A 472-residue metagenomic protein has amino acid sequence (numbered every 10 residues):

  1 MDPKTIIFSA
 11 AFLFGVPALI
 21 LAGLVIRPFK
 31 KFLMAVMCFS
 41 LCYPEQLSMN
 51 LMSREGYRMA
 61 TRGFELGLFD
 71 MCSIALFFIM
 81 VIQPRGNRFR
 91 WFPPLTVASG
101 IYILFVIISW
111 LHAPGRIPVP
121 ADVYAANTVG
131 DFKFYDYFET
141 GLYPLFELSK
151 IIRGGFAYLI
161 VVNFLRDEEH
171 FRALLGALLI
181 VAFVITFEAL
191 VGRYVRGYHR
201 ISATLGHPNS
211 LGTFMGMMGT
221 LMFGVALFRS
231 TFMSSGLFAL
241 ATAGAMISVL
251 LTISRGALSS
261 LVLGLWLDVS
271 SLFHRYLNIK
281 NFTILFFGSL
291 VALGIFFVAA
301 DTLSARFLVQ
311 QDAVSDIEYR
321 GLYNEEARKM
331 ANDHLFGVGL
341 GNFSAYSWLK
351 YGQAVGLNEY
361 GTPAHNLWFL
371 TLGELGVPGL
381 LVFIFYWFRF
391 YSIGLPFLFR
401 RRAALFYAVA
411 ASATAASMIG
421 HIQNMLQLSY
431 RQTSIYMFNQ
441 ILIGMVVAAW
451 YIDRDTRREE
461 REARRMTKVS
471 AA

Functional and structural regions predicted by a protein language model:
M1-F12, F29, S109, G206-G212 (+3 more regions): Helix-loop-helix junctions and helix-breaking kinks within/between transmembrane helices of multi-pass membrane
M1-G130, L142, R166-G176, A226-G236 (+4 more regions): Transmembrane signal-anchor hairpin modules in multi-pass inner-membrane enzymes, especially those that act on
P3, G100-R116, E147-Y198, G206 (+3 more regions): Hydrophobic alpha-helical transmembrane segments
A75, T220, I284, A411-A472: Transmembrane alpha-helices of multi-pass inner-membrane enzymes
G100, W266-S270, L375-I419: Hydrophobic transmembrane alpha-helices and their immediate junctions
H112, R193-R196, A243, I247-I253 (+5 more regions): A membrane-periplasm/extracellular boundary helix in multi-pass inner-membrane enzymes that assemble envelope glycans
G176-F183, R229-I247: Short hydrophobic alpha-helices at membrane interfaces in multi-pass membrane enzymes
L308-E325, K329-N332, F336-L375, G394-F399: Long extracytoplasmic/lumenal interhelical loops at the membrane interface of multi-pass membrane proteins
